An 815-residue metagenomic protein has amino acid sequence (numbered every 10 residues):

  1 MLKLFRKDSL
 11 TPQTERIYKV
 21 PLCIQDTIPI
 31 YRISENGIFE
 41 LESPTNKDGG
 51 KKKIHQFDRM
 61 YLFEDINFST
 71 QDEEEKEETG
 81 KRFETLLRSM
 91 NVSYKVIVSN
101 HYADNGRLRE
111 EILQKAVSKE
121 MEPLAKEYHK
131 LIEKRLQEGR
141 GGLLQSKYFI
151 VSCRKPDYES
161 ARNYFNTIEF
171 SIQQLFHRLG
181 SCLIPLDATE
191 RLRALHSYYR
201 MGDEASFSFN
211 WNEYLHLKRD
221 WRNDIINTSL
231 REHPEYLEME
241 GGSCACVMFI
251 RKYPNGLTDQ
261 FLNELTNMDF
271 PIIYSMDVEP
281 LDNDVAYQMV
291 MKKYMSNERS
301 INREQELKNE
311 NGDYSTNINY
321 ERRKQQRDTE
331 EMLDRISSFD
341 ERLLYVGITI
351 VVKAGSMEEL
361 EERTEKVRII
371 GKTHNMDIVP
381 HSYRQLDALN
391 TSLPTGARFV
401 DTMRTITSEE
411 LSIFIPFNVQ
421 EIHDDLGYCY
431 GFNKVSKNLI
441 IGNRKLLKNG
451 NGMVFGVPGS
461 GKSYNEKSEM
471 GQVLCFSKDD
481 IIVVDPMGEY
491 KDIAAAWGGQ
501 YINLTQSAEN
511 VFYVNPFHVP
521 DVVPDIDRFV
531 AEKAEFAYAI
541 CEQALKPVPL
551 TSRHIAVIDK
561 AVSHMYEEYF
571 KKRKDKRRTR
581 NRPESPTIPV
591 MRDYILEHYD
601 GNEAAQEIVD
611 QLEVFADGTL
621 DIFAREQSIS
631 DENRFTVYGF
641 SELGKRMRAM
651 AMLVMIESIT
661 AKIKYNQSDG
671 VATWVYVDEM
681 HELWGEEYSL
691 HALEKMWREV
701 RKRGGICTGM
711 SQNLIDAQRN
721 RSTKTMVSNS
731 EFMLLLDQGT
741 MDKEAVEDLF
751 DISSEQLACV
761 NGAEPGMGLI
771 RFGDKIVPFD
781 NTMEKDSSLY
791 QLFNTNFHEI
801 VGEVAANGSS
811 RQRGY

Functional and structural regions predicted by a protein language model:
M1-F417: Extended, folded cores of ATP/NTP-driven motor/assembly subunits in large transport and secretion machines
K47-K53, I66, E73-V92, I97-S99 (+11 more regions): P-loop NTPase motor domains
V454: Hydrophobic anchor at the beta1->P-loop junction of P-loop NTPases
K462: Conserved lysine of the Walker
N465: Hydrophobic positions on the alpha1 helix immediately C-terminal to the Walker A/P-loop
Q472-I482, W497: Post-Walker A helix-loop "phosphate-sensing" segment adjacent to the P-loop in P-loop NTPases
I481-V484, V700, I706-Q712, L735: Structural recognition of the conserved hydrophobic beta-strand(s) that form the central parallel beta-sheet of P-loop
G499-I502, S722-L735: A short helix-turn-beta junction within AAA+ P-loop NTPase domains corresponding to the substrate/partner-engaging
